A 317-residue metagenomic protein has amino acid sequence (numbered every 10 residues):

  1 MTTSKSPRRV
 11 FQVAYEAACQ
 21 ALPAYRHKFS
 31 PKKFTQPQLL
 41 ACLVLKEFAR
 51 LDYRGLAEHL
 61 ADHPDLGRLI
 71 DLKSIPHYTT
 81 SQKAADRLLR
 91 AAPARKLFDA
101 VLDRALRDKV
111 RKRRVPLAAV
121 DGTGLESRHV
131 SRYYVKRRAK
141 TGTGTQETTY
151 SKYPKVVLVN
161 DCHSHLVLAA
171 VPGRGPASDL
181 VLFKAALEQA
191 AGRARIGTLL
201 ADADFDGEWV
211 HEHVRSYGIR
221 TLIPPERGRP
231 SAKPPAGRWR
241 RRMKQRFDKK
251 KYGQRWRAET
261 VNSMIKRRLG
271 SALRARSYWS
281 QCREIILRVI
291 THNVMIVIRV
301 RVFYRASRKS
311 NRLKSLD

Functional and structural regions predicted by a protein language model:
T2-F48: Basic, short loop/linker segments at the boundary and entry of helix-turn-helix/winged-helix-like folds
Y25-P31, L66-I70, G144-T145: A short glycine/serine-rich beta->alpha loop
S30-K32, Q36-P37, F48, S81-Q82 (+4 more regions): Polybasic low-complexity intrinsically disordered regions
T35, L69-H77: Trp/Phe/Arg-rich N-terminal binding region typifying the photolyase-homology
R54-I70: DNA-recognition alpha helix
A203-R267, S271: Helix-centered, glycine/charged polyanion-binding patches within enzymatic domains that contact phosphate-containing
D248-D317: Basic, amphipathic alpha-helical segments enriched in Lys/Arg and hydrophobic/aromatic residues
